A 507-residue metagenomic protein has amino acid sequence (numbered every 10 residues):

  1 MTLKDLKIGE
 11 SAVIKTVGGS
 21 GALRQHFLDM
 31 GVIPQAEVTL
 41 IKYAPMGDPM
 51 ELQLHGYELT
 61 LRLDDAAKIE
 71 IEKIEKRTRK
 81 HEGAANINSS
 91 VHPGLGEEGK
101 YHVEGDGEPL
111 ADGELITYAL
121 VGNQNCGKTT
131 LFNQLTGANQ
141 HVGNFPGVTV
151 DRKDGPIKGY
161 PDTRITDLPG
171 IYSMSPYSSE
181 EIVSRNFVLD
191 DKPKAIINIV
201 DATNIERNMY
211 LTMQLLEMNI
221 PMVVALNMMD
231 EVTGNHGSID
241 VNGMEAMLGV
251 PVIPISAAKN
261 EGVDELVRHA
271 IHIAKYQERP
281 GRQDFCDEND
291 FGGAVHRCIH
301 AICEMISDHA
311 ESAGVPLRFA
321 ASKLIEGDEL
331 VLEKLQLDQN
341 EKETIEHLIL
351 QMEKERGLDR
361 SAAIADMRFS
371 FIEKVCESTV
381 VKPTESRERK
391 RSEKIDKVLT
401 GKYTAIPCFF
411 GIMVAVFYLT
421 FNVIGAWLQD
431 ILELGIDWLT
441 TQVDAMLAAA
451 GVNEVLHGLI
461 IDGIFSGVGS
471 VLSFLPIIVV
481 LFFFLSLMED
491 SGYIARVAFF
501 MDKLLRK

Functional and structural regions predicted by a protein language model:
M1-K80: Compact, glycine-rich, soluble single-domain proteins
K73-G96: Charged, amphipathic alpha-helical linker segments immediately N-terminal to NTP-binding catalytic cores
S90-S173: Conserved G1/Walker A P-loop phosphate-binding module
K158-Y160, V183-V252: Conserved C-terminal guanine-recognition region of P-loop GTPase G domains, centered on the G4
V223, T233-E385: Alpha-helical transmembrane helix bundles of large polytopic membrane transport and channel proteins
S361, T379-S392, M446-H457: Short, membrane-interfacial amphipathic segments enriched in basic
R387, L399-F409: Membrane-interface helix starts
F421-K507: Membrane-embedded alpha-helical segments and adjacent helix-loop junctions characteristic of multi-pass solute
